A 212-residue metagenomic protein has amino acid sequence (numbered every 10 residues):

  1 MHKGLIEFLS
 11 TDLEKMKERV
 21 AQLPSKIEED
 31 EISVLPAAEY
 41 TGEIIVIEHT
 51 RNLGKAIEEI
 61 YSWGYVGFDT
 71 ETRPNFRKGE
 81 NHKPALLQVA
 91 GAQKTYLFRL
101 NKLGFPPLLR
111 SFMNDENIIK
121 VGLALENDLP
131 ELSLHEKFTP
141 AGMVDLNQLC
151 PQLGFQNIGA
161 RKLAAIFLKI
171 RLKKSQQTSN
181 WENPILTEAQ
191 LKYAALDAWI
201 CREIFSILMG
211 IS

Functional and structural regions predicted by a protein language model:
M1-G64, H135, L146, W199: N-terminal accessory regions of nucleic-acid-interacting proteins
T41, I45-E48, G54, Y61-Y65 (+3 more regions): Conserved DEDDh/DEDDy metal-dependent 3′-5′ exonuclease domain
A198, I211: Acidic, carboxylate-rich catalytic segments that either coordinate divalent cations
